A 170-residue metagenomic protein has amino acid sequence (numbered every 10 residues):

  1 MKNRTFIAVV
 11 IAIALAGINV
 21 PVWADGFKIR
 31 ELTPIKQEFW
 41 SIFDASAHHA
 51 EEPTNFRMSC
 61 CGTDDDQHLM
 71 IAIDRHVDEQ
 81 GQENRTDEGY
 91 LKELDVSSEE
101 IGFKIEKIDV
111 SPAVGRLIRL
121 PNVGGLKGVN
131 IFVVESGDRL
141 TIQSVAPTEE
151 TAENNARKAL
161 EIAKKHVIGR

Functional and structural regions predicted by a protein language model:
M1-V9: Bacterial N-terminal signal peptides that target proteins for export
R4-T5, P21, D109, H166: Residue-level detector of intrinsically disordered/flexible regions characterized by low predicted structural confidence
V9-G17: Bacterial N-terminal signal peptides
I18-A24: Sec/Tat signal peptide C-region and signal peptidase I cleavage site
A24-R30: Terminal, regulation- and interaction-focused segments at domain boundaries
R30, P34-P121: Short, solvent-exposed recognition patches
E99-R170: A short, solvent-exposed beta-edge/loop patch
